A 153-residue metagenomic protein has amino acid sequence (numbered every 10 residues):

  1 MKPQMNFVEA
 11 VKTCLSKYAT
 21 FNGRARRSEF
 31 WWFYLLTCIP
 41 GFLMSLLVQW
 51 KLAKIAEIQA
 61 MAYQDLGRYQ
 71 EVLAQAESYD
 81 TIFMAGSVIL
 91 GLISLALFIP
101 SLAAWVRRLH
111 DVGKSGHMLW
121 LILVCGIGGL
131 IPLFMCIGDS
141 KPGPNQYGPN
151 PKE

Functional and structural regions predicted by a protein language model:
M1-K2, Q70-A85: Compositionally biased, disordered extreme N-termini, encompassing classical targeting presequences
M1-L36, L102-H117, F134-E153: Membrane-interface extramembranous regions at the lipid-water interface
S28-A56, D80-R108, S115-G138: Hydrophobic alpha-helical transmembrane segments in multi-pass membrane proteins
E57-E77: Perimembrane loop-to-helix junctions flanking transmembrane segments
